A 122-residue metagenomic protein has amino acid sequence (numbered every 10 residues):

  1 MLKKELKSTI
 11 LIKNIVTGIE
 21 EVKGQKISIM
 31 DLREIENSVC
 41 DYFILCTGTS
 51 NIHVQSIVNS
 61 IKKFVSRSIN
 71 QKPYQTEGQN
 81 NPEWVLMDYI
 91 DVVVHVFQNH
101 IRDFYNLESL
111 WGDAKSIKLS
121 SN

Functional and structural regions predicted by a protein language model:
M1-V39, N51-V85, N99-H100, L110-N122: Polybasic/polar functional segments that serve as interface/processing modules
D41-F43: Catalytic metal-binding acidic patch
L45-T47: Short hydrophobic/aromatic beta-strand micro-patches that form the beta-sheet surface supporting nucleotide- or nucleic
M87-Y89: Active-site beta-strand termini and strand-to-loop segments that position acidic
D103-N106: Switch/connector loops and helix/strand junctions flanking conserved nucleotide-binding motifs in nucleotide-processing
